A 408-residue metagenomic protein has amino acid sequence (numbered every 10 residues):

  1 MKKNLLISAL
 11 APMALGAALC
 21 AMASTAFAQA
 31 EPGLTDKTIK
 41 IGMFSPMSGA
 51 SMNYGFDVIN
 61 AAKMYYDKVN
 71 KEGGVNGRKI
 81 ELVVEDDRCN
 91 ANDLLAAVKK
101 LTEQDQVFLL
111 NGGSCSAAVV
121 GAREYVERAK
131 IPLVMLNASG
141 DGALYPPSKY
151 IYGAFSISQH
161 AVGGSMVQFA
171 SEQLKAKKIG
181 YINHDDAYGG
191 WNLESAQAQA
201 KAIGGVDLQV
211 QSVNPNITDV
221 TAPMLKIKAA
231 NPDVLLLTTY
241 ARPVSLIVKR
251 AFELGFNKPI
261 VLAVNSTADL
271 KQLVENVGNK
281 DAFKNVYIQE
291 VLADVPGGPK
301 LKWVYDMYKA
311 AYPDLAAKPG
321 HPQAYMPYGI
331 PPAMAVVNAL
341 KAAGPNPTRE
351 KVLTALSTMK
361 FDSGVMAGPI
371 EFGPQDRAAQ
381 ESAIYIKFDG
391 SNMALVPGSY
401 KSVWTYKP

Functional and structural regions predicted by a protein language model:
M1-I39, V403-P408: Short, low-complexity disordered leader/linker segments with a strong preference for bacterial N-terminal type II
A28-M43, E72-I80, S171-K177, N346: Immediate post-signal peptide segment of exported/extracytoplasmic ligand-binding proteins
A30, T38, N53-N60, E72-Y145 (+3 more regions): Beta-alpha junction/loop-to-helix N-cap segments that form part of ligand/metal-binding clefts
E31-T35, I39-A61, E85-N92, S114-C115 (+2 more regions): Extracytoplasmic "Venus flytrap"
N92, Q106-Q211, V261-Y287: Extracytoplasmic ligand/sensor domains, especially the bilobed periplasmic-binding protein
S116-E127, L225, P232-L254, P332-A333: Hydrophobic alpha-helical
S156, A251-I330, S399-Y406: Extracellular/periplasmic periplasmic-binding protein-like sensory domains
D314-M326, V337-L395: Segments of small-molecule ligand-sensing domains
